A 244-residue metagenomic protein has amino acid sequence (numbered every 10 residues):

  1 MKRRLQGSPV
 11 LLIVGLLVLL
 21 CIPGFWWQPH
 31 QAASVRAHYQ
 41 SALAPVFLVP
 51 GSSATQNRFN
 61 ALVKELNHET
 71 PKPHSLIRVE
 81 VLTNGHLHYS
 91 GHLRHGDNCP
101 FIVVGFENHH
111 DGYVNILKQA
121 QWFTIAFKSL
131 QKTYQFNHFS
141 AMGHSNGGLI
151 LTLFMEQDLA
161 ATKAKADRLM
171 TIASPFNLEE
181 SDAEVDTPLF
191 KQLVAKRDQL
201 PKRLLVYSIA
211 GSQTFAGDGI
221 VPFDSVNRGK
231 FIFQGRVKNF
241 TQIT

Functional and structural regions predicted by a protein language model:
M1-K2: Short, Lys/Arg-rich, polar N-terminal cytosolic tail immediately upstream of the first transmembrane signal-anchor
Q6-M142, L149-T244: Lipid deacylating catalytic domains
